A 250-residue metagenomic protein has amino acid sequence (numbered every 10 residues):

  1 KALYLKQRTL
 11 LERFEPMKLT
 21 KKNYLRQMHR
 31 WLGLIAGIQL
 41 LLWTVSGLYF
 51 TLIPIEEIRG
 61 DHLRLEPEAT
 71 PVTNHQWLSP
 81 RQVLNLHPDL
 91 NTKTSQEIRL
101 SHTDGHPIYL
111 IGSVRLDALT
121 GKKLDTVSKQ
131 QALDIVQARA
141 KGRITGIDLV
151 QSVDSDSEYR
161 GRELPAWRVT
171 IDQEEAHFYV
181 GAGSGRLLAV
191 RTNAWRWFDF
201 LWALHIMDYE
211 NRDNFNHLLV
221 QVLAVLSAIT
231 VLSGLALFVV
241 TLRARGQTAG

Functional and structural regions predicted by a protein language model:
K1-P16: Short, Lys/Arg-enriched N-terminal segments with co-localized hydrophobic residues within the first ~10-30 amino acids
M17-G250: Conserved histidines in hydrophobic membrane contexts and catalytic metal-binding motifs
